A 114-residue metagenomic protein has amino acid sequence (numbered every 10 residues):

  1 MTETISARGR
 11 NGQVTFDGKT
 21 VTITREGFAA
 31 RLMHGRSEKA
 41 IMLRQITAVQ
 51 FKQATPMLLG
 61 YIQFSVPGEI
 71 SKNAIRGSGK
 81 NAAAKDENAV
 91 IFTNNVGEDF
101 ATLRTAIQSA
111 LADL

Functional and structural regions predicted by a protein language model:
T2-F16, H34-L114: Acidic, Ser/Thr- and proline-rich intrinsically disordered linker/docking segments of eukaryotic scaffolds
K19-A29: Generic short beta-strand segments
